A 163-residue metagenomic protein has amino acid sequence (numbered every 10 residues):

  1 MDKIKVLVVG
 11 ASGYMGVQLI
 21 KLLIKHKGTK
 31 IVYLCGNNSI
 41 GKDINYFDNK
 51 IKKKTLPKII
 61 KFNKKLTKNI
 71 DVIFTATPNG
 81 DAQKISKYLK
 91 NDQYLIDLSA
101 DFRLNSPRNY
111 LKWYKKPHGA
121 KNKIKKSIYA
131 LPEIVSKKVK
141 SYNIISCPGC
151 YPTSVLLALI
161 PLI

Functional and structural regions predicted by a protein language model:
M1-I163: N-terminal Rossmann-like NAD(P) cofactor-binding subdomain of oxidoreductases, focused on the glycine-rich
